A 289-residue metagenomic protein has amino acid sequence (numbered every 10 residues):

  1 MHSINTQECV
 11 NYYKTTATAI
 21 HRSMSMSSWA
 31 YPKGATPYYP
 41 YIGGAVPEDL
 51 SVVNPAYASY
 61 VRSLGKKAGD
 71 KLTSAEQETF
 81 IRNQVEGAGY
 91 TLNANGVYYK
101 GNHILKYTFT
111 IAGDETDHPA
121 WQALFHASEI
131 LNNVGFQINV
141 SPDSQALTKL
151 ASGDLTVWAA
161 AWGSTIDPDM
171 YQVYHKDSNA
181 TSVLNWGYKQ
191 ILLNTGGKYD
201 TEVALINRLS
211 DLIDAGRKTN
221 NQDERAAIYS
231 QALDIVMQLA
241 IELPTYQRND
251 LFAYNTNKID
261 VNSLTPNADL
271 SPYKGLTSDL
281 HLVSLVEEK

Functional and structural regions predicted by a protein language model:
M1-Y12, I20, T73, Q77-Q84 (+4 more regions): Stable alpha-helical elements in mature extracytoplasmic
N5-C9, T16-I20, S28-Y31, G113-D117 (+3 more regions): Solvent-exposed loop/turn segments at secondary-structure junctions within structured extracellular/periplasmic domains
E8-K14, G87-G113, A161, N207-T256: Bilobed periplasmic-binding protein-like "clamshell/Venus-flytrap" ligand-binding domains
V10-T16, R22-M24, P119-L124, D169-V173 (+1 more regions): Short, solvent-exposed loop/turn and secondary-structure capping segments
N11, A146-G187, V236-M237: Pocket-flanking alpha-helical
S25-E76, N93-I104, K149-G153, V173-I213 (+1 more regions): Short, solvent-exposed loop/beta-turn-alpha elements that line the ligand-binding surface or hinge of extracytoplasmic
Y57-S164, D250: Ligand/substrate-recognition segments at binding pockets and active sites
F125, E129, S152-G153, V157-A160 (+3 more regions): Feature representing long, continuous alpha-helical segments
